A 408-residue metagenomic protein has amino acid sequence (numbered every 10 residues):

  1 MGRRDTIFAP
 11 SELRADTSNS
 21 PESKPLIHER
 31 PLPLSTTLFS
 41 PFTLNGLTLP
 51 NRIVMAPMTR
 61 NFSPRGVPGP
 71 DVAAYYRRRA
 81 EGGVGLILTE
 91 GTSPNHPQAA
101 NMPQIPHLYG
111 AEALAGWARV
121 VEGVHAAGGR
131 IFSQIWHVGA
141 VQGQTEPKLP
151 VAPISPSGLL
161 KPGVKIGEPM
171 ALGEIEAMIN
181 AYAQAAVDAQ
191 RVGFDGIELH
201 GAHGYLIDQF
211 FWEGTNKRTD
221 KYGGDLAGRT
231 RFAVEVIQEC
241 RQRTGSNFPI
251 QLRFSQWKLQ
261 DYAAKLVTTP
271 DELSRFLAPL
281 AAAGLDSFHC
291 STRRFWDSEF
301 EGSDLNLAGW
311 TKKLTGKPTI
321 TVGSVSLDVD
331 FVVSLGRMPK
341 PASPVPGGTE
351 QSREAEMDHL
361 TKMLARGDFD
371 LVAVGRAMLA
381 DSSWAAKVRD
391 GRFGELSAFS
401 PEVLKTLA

Functional and structural regions predicted by a protein language model:
G2-A408: Flavin-dependent oxidoreductase catalytic cores
